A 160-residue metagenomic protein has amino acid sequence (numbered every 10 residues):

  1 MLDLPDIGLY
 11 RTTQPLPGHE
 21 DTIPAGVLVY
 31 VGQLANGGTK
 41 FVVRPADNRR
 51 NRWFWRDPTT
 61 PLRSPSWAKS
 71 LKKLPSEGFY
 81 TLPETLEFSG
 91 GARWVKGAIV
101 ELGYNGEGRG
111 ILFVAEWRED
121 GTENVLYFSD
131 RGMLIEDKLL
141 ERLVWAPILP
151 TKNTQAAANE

Functional and structural regions predicted by a protein language model:
M1-I7, K69-G78: N-terminal helix-cap/turn-to-beta initiation motif at the start of protein domains
L2, P15, S66, L86: Residue-level detector of functional hotspots within protein domains
L2-G8, G18, A25, P147-T154: Transition segments tied to proteolytic processing and entry into folded domains
D6, G26, S76, E84 (+1 more regions): A general marker of short, structured functional hotspots
G8-T13, Y80-E84: A short beta-strand micro-motif
R11-D57, S89-L134: Basic/aromatic-rich interaction segments and small domains that mediate binding to polyanionic partners
R44-S76, F113-E160: Intrinsically disordered, low-complexity, charged/polar segments
K72-G90: Short, solvent-exposed interaction modules
